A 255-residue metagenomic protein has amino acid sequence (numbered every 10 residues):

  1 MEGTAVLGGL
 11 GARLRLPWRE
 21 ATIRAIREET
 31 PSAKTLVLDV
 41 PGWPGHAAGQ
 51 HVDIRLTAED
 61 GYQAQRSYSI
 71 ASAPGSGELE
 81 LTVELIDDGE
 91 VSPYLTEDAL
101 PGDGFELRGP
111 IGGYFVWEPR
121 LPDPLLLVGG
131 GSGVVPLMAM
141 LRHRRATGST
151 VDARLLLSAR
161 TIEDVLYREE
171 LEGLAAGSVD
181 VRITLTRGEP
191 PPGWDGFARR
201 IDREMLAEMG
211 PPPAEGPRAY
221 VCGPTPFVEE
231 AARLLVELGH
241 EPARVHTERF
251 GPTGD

Functional and structural regions predicted by a protein language model:
L7-D103, A159-T161, L185-G188: Ferredoxin-reductase
G8, L14-P17, D152-D255: Reductase modules of NAD(P)H-dependent flavoproteins
G49, G133, P224: Short, conserved phosphate/pyrophosphate- and ester-handling motifs at nucleotide-, phospho-/glycolipid
P110-L121: A short, basic/flexible loop-to-alpha-helix module at the beginning of a structural domain
S132-L137, F227: Hydrophobic/small residue at the entry helix of a nucleotide-binding pocket
P136-A146: Histidine-anchored nucleotide/phosphate-binding helix
